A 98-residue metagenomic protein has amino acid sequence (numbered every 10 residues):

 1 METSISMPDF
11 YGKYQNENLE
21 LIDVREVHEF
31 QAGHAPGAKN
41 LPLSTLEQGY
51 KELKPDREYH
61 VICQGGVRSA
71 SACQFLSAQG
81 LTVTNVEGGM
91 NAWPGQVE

Functional and structural regions predicted by a protein language model:
M1-L19, V27-E58, V67-E98: Rhodanese-like catalytic fold shared by cysteine-dependent sulfurtransferases and DSP/PTP-type phosphatases
D23: Phosphate-rich cofactor/ligand-interacting catalytic cores and adjacent structured alpha/beta frameworks
I62: Short, surface-exposed ligand- or partner-binding patches at beta-edge/loop junctions that are enriched in aromatics
